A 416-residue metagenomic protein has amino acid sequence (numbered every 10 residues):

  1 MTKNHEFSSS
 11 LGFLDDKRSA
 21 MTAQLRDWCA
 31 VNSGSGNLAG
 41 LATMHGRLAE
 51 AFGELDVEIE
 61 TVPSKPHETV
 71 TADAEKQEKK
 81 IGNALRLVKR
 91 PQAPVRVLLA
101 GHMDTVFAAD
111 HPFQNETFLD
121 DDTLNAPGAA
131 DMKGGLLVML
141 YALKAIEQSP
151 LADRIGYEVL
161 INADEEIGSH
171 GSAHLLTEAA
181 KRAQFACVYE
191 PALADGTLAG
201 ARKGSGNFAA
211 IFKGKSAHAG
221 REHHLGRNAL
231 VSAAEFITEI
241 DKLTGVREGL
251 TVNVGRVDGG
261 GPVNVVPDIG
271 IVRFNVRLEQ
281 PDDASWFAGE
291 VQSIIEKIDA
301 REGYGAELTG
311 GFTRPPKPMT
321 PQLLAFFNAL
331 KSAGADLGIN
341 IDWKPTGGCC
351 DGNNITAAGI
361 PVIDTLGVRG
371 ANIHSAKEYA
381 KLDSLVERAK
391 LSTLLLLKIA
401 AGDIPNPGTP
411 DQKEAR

Functional and structural regions predicted by a protein language model:
M1-S9, F13-D16, S33, A49-A51 (+4 more regions): Metal-dependent amide/peptide-bond hydrolase catalytic core, centered on the "pita-bread" metallohydrolase fold
T2-N125, Q148: Acidic/His- and Gly-rich active-site-bordering loop/insert found across diverse amide/peptide-bond hydrolases
L98, G156-L160, E307: A structural signal for isolated positions on well-ordered beta-strands in alpha/beta enzyme cores
L99-G101, L160-N162, C187-E190, I211-K213 (+1 more regions): Short beta-strand segments
D104-D120, C187, A201-I211, S332: Acidic-glycine-rich active-site phosphate/pyrophosphate-binding loop
Q114-A129, K213-S216, I373: Glycine/charged-rich beta-loop-alpha catalytic/anionic-binding loops adjacent to active sites
M132-K203, G245, A400, I404-P410: Acidic/histidine-rich catalytic neighborhood of metal-dependent amide-processing enzymes
